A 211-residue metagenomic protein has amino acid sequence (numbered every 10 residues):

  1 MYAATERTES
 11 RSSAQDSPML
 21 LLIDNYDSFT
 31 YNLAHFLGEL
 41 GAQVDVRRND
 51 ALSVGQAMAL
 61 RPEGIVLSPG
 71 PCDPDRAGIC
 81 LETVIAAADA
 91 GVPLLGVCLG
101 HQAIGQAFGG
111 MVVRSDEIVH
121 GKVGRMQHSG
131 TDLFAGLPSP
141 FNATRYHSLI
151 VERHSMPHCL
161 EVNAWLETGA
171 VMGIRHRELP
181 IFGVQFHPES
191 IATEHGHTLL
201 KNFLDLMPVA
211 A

Functional and structural regions predicted by a protein language model:
Y2-T5, E9, S190-A211: Acyltransferase
R7-P18: Short, Lys/Arg-enriched N-terminal segments with co-localized hydrophobic residues within the first ~10-30 amino acids
S17-P18, P62-G136, L200-N202: Cysteine-nucleophile active-site neighborhood
M19, A42-Q43, E63, P93-L95 (+2 more regions): Structural signature of beta-strand start/N-cap positions in the alpha/beta core of ABC transporter nucleotide-binding
L20-L40: Short, charged N-terminal beta->alpha structural module
L21, L40, V46-R48, S53 (+3 more regions): A generic "structured core" feature
A57, R61-E63, P188: Proline-aspartate-enriched helix->loop->beta-strand connector
D132-E178: Catalytic beta-strand/loop cores that center a nucleophilic Ser/Cys/Thr and support acyl-enzyme chemistry
